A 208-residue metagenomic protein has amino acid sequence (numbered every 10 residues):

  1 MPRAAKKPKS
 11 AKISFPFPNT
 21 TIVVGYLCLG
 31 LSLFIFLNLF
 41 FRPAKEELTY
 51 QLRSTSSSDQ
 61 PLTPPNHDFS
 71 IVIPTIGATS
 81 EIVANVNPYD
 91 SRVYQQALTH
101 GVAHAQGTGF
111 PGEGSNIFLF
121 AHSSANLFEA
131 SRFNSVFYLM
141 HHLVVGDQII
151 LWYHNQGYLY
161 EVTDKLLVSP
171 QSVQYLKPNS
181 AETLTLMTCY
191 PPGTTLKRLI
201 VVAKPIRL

Functional and structural regions predicted by a protein language model:
M1-P18: N-terminal Lys/Arg-rich, disordered targeting/topogenic segments
P16-N19, G25-Q156, Y160-L208: Solvent-exposed, non-transmembrane regions of membrane-associated and secreted proteins
